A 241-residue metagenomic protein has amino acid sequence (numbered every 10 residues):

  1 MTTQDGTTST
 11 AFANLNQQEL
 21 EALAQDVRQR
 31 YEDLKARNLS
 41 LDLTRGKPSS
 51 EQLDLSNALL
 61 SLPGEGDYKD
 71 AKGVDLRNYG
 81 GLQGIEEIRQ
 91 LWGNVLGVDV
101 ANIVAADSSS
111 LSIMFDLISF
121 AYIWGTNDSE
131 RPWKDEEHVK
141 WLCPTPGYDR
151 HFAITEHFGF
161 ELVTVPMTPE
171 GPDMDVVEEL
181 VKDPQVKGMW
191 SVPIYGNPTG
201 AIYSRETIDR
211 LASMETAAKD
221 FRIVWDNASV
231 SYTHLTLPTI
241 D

Functional and structural regions predicted by a protein language model:
M1, H234-L235: Accessible peptide chain termini
T2-Q83, E87, G93-N94: N-terminal "arm"/small-domain region of PLP-dependent enzymes with the aminotransferase-like
V74-K219, V230-H234: Conserved core of the PLP fold type I
R222-I223: Hydrophobic "anchor" residues on beta-strands that sit immediately upstream of conserved functional sites
N227: Walker B catalytic acidic pair
L237-D241: Single conserved hydrophobic/aromatic residue that forms the stacking wall/gate of nucleotide- or nucleobase-binding
